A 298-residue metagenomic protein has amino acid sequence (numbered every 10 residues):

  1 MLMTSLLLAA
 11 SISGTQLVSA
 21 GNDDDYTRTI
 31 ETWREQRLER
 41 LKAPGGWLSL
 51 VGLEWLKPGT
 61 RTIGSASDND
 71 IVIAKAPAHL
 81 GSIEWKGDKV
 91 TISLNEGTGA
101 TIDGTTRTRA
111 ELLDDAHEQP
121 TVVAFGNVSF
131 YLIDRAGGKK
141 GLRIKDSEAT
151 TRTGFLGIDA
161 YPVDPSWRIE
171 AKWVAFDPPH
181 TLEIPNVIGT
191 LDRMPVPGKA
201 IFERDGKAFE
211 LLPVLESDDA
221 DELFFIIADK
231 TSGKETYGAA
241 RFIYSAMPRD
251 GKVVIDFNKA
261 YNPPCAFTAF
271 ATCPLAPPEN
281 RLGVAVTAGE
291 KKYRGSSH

Functional and structural regions predicted by a protein language model:
M3-G14: Bacterial N-terminal signal peptides
L17-E54: N-terminal pre-domain segments of enzymes
L17-S19, N95-E96, T101-A171, P179 (+1 more regions): C-terminal boundary/linker segments immediately following FHA domains
S49-L50, W55-V122, Y244: Forkhead-associated
K75-A78, S82-T91, L191-Y237: Mid-length scaffold segments of soluble, non-membrane domains
D103-A116, A208-K259: An exposed acidic His-Trp-rich patch
T153-E216: Conserved, compact domain cores that house catalytic/ligand-binding motifs in diverse enzymes and effector modules
G157, K230-K234, K252-V254, N258-H298: Extended, aromatic/histidine-rich regions of cofactor-dependent oxidoreductases associated with respiratory
